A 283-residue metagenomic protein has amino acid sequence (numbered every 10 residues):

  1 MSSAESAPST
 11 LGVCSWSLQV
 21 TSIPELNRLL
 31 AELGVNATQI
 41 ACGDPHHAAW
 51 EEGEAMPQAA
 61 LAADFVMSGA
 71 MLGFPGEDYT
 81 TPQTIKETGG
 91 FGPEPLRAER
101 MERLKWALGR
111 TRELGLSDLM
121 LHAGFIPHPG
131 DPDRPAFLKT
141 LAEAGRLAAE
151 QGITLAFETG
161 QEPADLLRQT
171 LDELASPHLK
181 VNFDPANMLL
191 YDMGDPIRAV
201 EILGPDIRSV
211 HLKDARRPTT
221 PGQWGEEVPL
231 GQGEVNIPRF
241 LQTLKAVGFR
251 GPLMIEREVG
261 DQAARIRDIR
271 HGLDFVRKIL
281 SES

Functional and structural regions predicted by a protein language model:
S2-S6, N27-E32, A49-M71, W106-G115 (+4 more regions): Acidic (Asp/Glu)-rich catalytic clusters
A7-V13, A37-T38, A70, L138-E234: Acidic/histidine-rich catalytic cores of soluble enzymes
S15-I23, A41-A55, G76-D78, I126-P132 (+5 more regions): Acidic-and-aromatic substrate-binding clefts and catalytic sites of carbohydrate-active enzymes
S22-E25, Y79-K180, R267: Active-site acidic/histidine proton-transfer and metal-coordination neighborhood in alpha/beta enzyme cores
A37, D118, S209, G251-P252: Residues at the N-termini of beta-strands
P75-T88, P218-W224: Short, flexible, mixed-charge acidic loops at enzyme active sites
M254-E258: Short acidic/histidine-rich active-site segments
R265-S283: C-terminal helical cap(s) of enzyme catalytic domains, especially alpha/beta-barrels
